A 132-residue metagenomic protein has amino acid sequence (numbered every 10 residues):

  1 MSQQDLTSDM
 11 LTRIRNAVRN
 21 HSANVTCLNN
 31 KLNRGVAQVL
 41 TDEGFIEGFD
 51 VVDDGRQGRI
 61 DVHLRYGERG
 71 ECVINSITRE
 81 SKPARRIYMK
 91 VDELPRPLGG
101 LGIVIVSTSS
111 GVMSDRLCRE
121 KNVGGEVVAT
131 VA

Functional and structural regions predicted by a protein language model:
M1-A132: Core subunits and conserved enzymes of cellular information-processing and envelope-translocation systems across
